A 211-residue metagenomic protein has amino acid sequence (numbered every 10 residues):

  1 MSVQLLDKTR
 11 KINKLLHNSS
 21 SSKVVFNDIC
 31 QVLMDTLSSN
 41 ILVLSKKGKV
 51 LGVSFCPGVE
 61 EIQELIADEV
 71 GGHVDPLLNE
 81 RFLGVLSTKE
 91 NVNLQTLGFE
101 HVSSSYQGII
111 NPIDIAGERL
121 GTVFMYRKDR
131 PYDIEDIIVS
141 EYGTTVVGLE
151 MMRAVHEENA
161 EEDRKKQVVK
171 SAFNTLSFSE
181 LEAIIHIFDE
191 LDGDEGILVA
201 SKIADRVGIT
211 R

Functional and structural regions predicted by a protein language model:
S2-H17, S21-K23, V70, N79 (+2 more regions): Juxtadomain coupling helices with adjacent low-complexity linkers
S2-K11, S19-S104: Structured interaction and signal-relay segments at domain junctions
N27-C30, T144, R211: Short, hydrophobic/amphipathic alpha-helical packing segments that form internal helix faces or helix-helix interfaces
V102-I113: A short beta-strand signature within small-molecule sensing/ligand-binding domains used in signal transduction
G108, L120, A183: Broad gene-expression machinery/nucleic-acid interaction feature
I113-V123: Short hydrophobic/glycine-rich mini-motifs in sensory/regulatory modules that couple input to downstream signaling
R153-R211: Signal-transducing coiled-coil/dimerization helices and immediately adjacent hinge/linker segments that couple sensory
